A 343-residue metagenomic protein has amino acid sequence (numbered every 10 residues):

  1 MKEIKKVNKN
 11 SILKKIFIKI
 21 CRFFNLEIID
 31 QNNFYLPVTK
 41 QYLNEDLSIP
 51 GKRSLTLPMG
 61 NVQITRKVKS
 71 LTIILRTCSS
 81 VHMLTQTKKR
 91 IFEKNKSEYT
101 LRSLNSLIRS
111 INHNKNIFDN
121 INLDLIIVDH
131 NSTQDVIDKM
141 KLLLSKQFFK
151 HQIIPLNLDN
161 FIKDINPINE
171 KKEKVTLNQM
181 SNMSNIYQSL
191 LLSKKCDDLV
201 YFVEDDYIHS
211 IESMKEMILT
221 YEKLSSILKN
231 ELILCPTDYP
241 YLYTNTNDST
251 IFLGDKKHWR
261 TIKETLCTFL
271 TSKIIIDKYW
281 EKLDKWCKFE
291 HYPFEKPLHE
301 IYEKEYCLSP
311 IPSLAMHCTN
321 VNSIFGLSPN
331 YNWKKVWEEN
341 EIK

Functional and structural regions predicted by a protein language model:
M1-L55: Membrane-proximal basic amphipathic "stem/tether" segments
L47, K273-K343: C-terminal catalytic/acceptor-binding lobe
L71-L75, L107, L123-I127: Hydrophobic targeting segments
I74-R102: A solvent-exposed, charged loop/short amphipathic helix patch at secondary-structure junctions
I91-I121: Short, acidic, metal-binding catalytic loop of nucleotide-sugar glycosyltransferases
N131-D197: Active-site-proximal specificity loops/subdomain of glycosyltransferases
N166-K172, Q179, L190-K194, L199 (+1 more regions): Conserved catalytic core of nucleotide-sugar-dependent glycosyltransferases
